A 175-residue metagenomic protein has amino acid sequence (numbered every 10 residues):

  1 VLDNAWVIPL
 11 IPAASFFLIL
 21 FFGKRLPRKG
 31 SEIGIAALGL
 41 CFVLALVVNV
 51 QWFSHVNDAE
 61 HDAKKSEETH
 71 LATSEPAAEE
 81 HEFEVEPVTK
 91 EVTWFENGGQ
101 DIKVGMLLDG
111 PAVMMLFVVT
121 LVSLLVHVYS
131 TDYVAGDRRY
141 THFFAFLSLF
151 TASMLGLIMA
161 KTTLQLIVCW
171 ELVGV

Functional and structural regions predicted by a protein language model:
V1-N4, A13-A36, V47-L149, S153-L166 (+1 more regions): Membrane-interfacial helix termini and the short, flexible loops that connect transmembrane helices in multi-pass
L38-L40: Short edge-strand/loop segments of extracellular domains
F42-A45: Membrane helix-loop-helix hairpins that form the core translocation module of multi-pass transporters
E171: Short phosphate-coordinating micro-motif centered on Lys-Gly-acidic
